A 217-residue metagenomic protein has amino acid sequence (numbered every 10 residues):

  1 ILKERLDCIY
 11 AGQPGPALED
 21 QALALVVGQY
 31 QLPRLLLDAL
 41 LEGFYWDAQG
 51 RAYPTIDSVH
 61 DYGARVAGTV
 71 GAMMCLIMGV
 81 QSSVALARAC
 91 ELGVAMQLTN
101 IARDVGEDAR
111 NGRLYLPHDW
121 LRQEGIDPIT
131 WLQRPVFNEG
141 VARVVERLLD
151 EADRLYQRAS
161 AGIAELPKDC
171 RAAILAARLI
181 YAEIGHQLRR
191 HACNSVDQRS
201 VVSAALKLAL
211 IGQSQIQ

Functional and structural regions predicted by a protein language model:
I1-M96, A102, G106-Q217: Catalytic cores of Mg2+-dependent Asp-rich isoprenoid enzymes
